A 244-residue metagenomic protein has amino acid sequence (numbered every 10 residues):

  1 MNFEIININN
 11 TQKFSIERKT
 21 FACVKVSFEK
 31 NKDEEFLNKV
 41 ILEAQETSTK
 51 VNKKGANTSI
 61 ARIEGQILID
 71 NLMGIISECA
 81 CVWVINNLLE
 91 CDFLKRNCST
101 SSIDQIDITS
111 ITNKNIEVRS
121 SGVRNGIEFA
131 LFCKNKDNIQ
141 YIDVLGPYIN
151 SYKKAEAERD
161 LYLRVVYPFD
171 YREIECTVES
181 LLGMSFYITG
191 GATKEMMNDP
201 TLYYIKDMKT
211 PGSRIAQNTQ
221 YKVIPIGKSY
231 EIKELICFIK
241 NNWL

Functional and structural regions predicted by a protein language model:
M1-Q105, S120-L244: Nucleic-acid endonuclease domains
I108-N113: Active-site beta-strand termini and strand-to-loop segments that position acidic
